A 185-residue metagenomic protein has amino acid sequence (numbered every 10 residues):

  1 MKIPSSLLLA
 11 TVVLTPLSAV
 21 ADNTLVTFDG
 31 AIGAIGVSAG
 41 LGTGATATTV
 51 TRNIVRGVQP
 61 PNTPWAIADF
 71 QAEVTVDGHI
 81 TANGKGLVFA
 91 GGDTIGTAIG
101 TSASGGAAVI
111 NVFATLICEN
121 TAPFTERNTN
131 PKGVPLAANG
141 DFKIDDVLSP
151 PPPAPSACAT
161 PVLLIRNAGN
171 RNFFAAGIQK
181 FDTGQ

Functional and structural regions predicted by a protein language model:
M1-L7: Bacterial N-terminal signal peptides that target proteins for export
L8-P16: Bacterial N-terminal signal peptides
A21-V74, K180-Q185: N-terminal segment immediately downstream of the Sec signal-peptide cleavage site in secreted/extracellular proteins
I80-V88: Short, well-ordered beta-strand segments enriched in hydrophobic/aromatic residues
V88-T94: Extended, low-complexity, turn-rich repeat/linker tracts enriched in Gly/Pro/Ser/Thr and Asp/Glu that occur
I95-V112: Short coil-to-beta strand junction motifs in C2/discoidin
A114-C118: Conserved aromatic beta-strand anchor motif in extracellular beta-sandwich/beta-rich domains
A122-Q185: Helix-rich interaction surfaces within compact, conserved domain-sized segments that mediate assembly or partner
